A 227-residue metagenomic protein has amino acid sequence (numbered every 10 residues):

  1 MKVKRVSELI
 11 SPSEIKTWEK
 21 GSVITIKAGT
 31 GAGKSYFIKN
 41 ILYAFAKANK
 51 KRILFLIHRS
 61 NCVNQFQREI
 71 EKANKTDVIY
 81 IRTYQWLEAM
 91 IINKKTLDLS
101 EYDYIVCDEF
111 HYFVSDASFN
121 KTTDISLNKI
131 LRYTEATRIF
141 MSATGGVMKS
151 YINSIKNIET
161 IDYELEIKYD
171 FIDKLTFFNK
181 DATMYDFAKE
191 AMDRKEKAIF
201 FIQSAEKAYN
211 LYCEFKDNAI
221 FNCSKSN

Functional and structural regions predicted by a protein language model:
M1-K20: Pre-Walker A adenine-sensing motif
V23: Walker A (P-loop) ATP-phosphate-binding motif of ABC ATPase nucleotide-binding domains
I26: Hydrophobic anchor at the beta1->P-loop junction of P-loop NTPases
T30, S35-I70, G145-S150, S204-Y209: Conserved Walker A/P-loop ATP-binding site and its immediately adjacent core in helicase/helicase-like ATPase domains
I53-V63, T83, F187-F215, A219: Conserved strand-helix element at the start of the C-terminal RecA-like helicase core
L56-E101, S224-N227: Inter-Walker segment of RecA-like/P-loop motor cores
Y84, T96-Y133, T137-I139: SF2 helicase catalytic motif II
G145-M192: Interdomain hinge/linker at the junction between the two RecA-like core domains of SF2 helicases
